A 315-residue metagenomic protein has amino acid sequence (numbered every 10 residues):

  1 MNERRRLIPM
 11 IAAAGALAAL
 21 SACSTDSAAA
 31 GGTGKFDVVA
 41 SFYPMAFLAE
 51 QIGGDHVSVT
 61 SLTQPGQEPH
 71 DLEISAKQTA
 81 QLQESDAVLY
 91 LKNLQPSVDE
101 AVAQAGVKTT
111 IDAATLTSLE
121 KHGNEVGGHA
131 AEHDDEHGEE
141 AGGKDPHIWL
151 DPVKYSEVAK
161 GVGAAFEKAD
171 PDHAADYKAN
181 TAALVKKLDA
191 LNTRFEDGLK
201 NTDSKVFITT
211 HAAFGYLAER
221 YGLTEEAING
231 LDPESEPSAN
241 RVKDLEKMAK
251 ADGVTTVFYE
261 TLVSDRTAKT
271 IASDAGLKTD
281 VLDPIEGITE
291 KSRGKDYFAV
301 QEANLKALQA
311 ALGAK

Functional and structural regions predicted by a protein language model:
N2-A13, S21-K315: Extracytoplasmic metal-acquisition and chelation regions
